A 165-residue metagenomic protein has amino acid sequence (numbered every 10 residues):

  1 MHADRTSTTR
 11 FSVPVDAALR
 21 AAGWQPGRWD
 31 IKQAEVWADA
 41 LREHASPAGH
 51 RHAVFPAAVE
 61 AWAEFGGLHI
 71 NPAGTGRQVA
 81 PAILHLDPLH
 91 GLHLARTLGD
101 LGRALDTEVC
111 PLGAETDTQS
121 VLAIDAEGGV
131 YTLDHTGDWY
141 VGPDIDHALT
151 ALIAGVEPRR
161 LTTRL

Functional and structural regions predicted by a protein language model:
M1-Q119, T163-R164: A surface-exposed partner-binding patch
H2, L122, H147-T150: Residue-level detector of intrinsically disordered, flexible termini and proteolytic processing junctions
V54, Y131, D138-Y140: Short, isolated positions in well-ordered beta-strands
G91, E127-G128: Generic signal for short, ordered secondary-structure residues within or immediately flanking folded domains
T116-Q119, G129, G137-D138: Short, solvent-exposed loop/turn segments at secondary-structure junctions
I124-E127, D134-H135: Short acidic-glycine loop/turn motifs at beta-strand connectors
G137-R164: Compact, glycine/acidic-enriched structural inserts
